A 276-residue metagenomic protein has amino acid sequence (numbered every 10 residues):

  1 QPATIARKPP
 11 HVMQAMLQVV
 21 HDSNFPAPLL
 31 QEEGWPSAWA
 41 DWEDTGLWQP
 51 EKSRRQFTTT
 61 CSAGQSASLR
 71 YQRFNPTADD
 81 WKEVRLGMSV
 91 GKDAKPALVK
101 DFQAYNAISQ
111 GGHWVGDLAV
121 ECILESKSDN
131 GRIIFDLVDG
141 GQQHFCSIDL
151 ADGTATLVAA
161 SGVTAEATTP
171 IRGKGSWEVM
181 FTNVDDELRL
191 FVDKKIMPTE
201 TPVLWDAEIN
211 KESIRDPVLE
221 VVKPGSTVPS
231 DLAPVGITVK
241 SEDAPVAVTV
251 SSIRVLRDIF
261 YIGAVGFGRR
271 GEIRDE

Functional and structural regions predicted by a protein language model:
Q1-E276: Extended hydrophobic leader/signal-anchor segments used for secretion and membrane insertion
